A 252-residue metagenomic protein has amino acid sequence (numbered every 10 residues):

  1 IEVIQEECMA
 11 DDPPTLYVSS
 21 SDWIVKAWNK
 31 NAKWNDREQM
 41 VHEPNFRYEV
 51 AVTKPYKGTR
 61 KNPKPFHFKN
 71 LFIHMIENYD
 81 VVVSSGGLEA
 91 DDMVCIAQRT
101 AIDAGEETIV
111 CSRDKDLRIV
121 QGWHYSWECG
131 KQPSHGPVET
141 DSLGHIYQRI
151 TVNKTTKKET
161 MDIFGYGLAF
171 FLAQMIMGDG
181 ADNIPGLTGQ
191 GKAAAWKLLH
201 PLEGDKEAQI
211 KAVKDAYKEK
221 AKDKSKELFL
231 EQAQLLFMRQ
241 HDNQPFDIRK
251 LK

Functional and structural regions predicted by a protein language model:
I1-A51: Non-catalytic, usually N-terminal nucleic-acid engagement modules in DNA/RNA processing proteins
A10-D11, Q39-P44, A51-L251: Extended two-metal-dependent nuclease catalytic cores across DNA- and RNA-processing enzymes
